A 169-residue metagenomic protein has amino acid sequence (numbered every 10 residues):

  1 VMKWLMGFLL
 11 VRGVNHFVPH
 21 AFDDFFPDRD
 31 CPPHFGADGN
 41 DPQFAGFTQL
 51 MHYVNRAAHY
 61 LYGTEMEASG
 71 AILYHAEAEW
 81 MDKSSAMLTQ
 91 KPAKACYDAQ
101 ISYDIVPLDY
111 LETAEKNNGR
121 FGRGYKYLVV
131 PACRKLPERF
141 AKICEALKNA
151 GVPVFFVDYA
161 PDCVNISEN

Functional and structural regions predicted by a protein language model:
V1-N169: Carbohydrate-binding surfaces of carbohydrate-active enzymes
